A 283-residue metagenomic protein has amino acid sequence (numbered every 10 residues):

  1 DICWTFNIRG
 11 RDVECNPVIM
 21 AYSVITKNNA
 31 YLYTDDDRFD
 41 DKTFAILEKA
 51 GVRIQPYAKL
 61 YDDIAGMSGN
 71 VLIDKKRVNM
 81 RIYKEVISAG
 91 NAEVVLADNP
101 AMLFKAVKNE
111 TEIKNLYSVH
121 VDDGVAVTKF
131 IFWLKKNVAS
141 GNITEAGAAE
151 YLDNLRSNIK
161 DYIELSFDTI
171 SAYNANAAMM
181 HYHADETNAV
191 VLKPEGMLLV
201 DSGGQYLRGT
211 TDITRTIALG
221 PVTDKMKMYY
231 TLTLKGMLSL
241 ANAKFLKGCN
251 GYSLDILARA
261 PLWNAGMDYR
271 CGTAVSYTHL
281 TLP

Functional and structural regions predicted by a protein language model:
D1-P283: Active-site neighborhoods and metal-handling regions in enzymes and metal-associated proteins
